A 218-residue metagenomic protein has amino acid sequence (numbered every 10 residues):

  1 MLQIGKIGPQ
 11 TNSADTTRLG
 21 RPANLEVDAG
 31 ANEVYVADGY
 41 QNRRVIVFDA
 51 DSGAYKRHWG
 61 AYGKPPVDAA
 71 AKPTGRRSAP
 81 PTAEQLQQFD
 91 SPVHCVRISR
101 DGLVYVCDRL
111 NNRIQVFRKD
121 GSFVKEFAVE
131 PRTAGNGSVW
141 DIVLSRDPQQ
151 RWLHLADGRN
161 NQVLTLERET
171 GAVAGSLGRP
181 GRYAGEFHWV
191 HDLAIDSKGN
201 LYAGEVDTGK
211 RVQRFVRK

Functional and structural regions predicted by a protein language model:
M1-K218: Eukaryotic scaffold repeat domains enriched in small/polar residues
